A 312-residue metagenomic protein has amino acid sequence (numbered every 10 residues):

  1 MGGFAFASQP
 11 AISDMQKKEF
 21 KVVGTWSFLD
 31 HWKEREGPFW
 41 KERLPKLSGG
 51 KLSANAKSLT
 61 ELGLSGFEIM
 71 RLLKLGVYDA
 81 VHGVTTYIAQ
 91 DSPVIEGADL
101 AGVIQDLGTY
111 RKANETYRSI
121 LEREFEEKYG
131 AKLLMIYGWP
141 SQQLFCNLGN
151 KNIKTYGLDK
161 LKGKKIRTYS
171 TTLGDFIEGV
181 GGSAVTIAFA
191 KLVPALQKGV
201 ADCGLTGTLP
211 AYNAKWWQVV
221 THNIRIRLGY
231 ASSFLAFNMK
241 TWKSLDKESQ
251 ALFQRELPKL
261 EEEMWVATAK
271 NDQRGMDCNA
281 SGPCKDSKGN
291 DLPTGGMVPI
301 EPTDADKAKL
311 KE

Functional and structural regions predicted by a protein language model:
G2, F6-T109, E127, K132-E312: N-terminal secretory/targeting leader peptides
K112-G130: Hinge/lid segment of periplasmic solute-binding proteins
